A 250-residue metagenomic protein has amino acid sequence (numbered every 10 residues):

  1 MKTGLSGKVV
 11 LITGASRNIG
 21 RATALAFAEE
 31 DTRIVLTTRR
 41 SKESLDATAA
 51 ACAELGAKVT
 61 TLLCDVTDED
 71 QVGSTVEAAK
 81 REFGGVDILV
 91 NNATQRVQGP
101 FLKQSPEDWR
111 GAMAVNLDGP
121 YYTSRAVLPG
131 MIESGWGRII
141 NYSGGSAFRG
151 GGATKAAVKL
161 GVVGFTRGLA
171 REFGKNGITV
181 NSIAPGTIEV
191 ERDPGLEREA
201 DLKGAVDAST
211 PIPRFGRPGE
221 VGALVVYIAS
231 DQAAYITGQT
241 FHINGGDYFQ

Functional and structural regions predicted by a protein language model:
M1, D46-A50, K175, S182-T210 (+1 more regions): A glycine/serine/threonine-rich, flexible loop-to-helix segment that serves as the NAD(P) cofactor-binding "lid"
S16-N18: Conserved glycine-rich cofactor-binding loop
T32-L45: Conserved glycine-rich Rossmann-like NAD(P)H-binding loop of the short-chain dehydrogenase/reductase
P100-F101, D108-M113, L202-V206: Substrate-binding pocket helix/loop in short-chain dehydrogenase/reductase
S124, V158-K159, T166: Active-site helix of classical SDR
P129, R171-K175, A234: Alpha-helical segment proximal to the catalytic Tyr-Lys
I212, V225-V226, T237-Q250: Short C-terminal tail/terminal secondary-structure segment of NAD(P)H-dependent dehydrogenase/reductase domains
